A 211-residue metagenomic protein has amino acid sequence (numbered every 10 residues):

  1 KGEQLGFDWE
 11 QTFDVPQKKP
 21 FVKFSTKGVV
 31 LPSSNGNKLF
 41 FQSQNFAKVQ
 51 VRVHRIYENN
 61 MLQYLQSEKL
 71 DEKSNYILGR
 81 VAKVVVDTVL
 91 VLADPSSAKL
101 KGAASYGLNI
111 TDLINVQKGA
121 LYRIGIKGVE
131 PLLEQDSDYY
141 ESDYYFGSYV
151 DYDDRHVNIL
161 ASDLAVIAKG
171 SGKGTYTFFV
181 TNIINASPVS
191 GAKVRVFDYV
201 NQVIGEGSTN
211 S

Functional and structural regions predicted by a protein language model:
K1-S211: N-terminal, cleavable Sec-dependent signal peptides of secreted/periplasmic/extracellular proteins
